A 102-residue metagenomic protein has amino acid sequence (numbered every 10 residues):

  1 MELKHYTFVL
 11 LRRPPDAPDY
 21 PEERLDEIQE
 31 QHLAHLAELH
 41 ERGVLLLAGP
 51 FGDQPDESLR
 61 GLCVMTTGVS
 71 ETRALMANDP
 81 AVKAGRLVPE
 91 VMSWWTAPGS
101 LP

Functional and structural regions predicted by a protein language model:
M1-P102: Conserved, structured core segments of small domains
